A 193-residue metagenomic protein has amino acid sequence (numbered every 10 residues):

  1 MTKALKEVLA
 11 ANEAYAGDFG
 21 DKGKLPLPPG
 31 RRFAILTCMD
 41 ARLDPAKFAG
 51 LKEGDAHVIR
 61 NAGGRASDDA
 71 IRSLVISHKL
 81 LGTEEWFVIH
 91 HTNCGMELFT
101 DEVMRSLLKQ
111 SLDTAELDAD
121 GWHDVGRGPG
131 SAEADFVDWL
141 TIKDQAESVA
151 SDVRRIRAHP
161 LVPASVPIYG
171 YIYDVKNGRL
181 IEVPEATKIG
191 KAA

Functional and structural regions predicted by a protein language model:
T2-P29, G64-A66, I76-L81, M96-A193: Divalent-metal-activated hydrolytic enzyme cores
E7, F33-T37, E85: Short, hydrophobic/glycine-enriched beta-strand segments
N12, I35, I59, V88 (+1 more regions): Divalent metal-coordination and catalytic microenvironments
D18-R72: Conserved beta-strand-loop surface patch within small alpha/beta domains used for substrate/adaptor or ligand engagement
C38, H91, Y173-V175: Short, well-ordered beta-to-alpha junction loops that form the rim of enzyme active sites and present histidine/acidic
M39-R42, T92-M96: Gly/Ser/Thr-rich loops at beta-strand to alpha-helix junctions that form or flank small-molecule/cofactor-binding
A56, I71-L74, E85-W86, D101 (+1 more regions): Generic internal hydrophobic packing segments that stabilize the cores of diverse globular domains
L81-C94: Ordered, amphipathic secondary-structure segments that act as subunit-interaction surfaces in large macromolecular
